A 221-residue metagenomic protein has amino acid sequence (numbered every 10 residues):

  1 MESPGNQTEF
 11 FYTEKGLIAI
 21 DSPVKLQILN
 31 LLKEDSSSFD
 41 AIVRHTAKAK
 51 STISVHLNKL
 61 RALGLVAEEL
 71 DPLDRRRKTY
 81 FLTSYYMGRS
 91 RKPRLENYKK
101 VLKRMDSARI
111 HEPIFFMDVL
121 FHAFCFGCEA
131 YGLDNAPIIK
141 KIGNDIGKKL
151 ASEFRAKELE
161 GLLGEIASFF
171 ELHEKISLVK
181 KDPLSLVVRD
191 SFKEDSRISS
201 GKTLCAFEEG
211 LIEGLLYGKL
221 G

Functional and structural regions predicted by a protein language model:
E2-Y12, I18, R44, K50 (+4 more regions): N-terminal accessory segment detector
P23, E34-S38: Short capping segments at the starts of secondary-structure elements
L26-N30: Pre-recognition alpha-helix immediately N-terminal to the DNA-recognition helix within helix-turn-helix or winged-helix
S37-H45: Short acidic, hydrophobic short linear motifs in intrinsically disordered regions
F39, L163, E213: Generic structural marker for isolated residues within well-ordered, non-membrane alpha-helices of soluble domains
V66, L220-G221: Low-complexity, intrinsically disordered Gly/Pro/Thr-rich segments
L204-L220: Active-site helix/loop of acyl-thioester processing domains in fatty-acid/polyketide metabolism, spanning hotdog-fold
